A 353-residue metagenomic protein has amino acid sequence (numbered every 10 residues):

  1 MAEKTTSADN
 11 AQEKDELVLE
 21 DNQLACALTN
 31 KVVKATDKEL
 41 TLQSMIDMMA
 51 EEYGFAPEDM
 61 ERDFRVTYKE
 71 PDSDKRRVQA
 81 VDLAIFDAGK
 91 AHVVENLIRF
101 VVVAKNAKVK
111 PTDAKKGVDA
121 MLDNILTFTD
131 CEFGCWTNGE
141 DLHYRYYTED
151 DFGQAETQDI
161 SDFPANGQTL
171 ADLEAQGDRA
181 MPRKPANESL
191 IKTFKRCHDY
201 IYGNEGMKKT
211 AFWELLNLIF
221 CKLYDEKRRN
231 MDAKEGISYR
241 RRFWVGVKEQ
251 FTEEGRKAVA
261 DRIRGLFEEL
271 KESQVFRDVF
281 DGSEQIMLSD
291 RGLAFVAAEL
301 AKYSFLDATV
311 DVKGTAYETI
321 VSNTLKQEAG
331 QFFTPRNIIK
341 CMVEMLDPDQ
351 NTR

Functional and structural regions predicted by a protein language model:
A2-F133, D141-R179, Q350: A short, conserved, highly charged catalytic patch centered on acidic carboxylates
L19-N30, N187-G206, F295-A301: Short amphipathic alpha-helical segments and their helix-coil junctions
A35-L40, Y202-L215, M287, L306-V310: Structural motif
S44, T210, E214-L218, F295 (+4 more regions): Amphipathic alpha-helical interaction segments
F133-W136, E140-E269: Charged, often flexible domain-edge or linker segments that flank or initiate folded functional domains
F220, K227-S322: Long recognition/docking surfaces used for binding and targeting
Y317-L325, V343, D347: Amphipathic, well-packed alpha-helical segments that form the structural scaffold of globular domains
Q331-R353: Conserved S-adenosyl-L-methionine
